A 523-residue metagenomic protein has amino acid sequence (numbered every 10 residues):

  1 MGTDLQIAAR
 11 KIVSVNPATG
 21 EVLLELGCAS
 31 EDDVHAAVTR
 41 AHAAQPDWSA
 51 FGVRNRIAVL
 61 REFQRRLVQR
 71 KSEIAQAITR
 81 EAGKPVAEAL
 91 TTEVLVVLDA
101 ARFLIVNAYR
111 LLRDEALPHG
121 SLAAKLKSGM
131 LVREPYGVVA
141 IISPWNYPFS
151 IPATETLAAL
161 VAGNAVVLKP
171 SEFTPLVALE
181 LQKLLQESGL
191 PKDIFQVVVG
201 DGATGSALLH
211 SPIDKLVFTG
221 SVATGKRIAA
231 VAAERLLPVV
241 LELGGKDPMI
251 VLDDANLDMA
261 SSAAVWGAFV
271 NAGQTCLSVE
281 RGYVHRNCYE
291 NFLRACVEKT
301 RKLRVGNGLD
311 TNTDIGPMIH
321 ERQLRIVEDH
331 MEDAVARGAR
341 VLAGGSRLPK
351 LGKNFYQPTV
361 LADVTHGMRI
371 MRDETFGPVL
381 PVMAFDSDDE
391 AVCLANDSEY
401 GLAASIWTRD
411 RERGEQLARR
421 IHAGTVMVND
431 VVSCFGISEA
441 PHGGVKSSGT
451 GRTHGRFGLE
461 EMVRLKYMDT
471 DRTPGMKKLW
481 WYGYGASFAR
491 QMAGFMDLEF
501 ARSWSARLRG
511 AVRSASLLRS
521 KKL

Functional and structural regions predicted by a protein language model:
M1-K127, L508-K522: N-terminal Rossmann-like NAD(P)+-binding subdomain of aldehyde/semialdehyde dehydrogenases
N16-E25, R304, L348, F355-L523: Conserved C-terminal structural/oligomerization subdomain of aldehyde/semialdehyde dehydrogenase
G20, A41, R56, I78 (+10 more regions): Residue-level signal for inorganic ion chemistry
V22-A29, A44-A50, I141, M249-V251 (+5 more regions): Short, well-ordered beta-strand elements within core beta-sheets of diverse protein domains
D33, A203-T204, E390: Short acidic active-site motifs
Q45, S49, Q64-L67, K71 (+16 more regions): Structural signal for hydrophobic packing residues in well-ordered secondary-structure cores of soluble enzyme domains
P118-M259, F385: Rossmann-like NAD(P) dinucleotide-binding subdomain of oxidoreductase/dehydrogenase enzymes
A223-T365, V428, W504, G510: ALDH superfamily catalytic-core signature
